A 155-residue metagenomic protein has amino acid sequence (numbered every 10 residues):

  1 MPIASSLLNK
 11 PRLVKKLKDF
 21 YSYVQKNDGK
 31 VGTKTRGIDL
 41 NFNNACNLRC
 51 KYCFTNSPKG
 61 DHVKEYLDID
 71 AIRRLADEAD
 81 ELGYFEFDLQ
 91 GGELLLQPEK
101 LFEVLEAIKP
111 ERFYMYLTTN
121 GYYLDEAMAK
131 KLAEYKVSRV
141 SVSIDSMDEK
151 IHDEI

Functional and structural regions predicted by a protein language model:
S5-R139: Conserved alpha-helical substructure of the radical SAM core
C46, M147-D148: A generic "binding-loop/recognition-motif" signal
K59-H62, D148-I155: A short acidic, helix-capping loop that chelates divalent metal ions and anchors anionic groups
N120-G121, I144-M147: Histidine-centered beta-alpha loop that forms part of the nucleotide-sugar donor binding/catalytic region in diverse
